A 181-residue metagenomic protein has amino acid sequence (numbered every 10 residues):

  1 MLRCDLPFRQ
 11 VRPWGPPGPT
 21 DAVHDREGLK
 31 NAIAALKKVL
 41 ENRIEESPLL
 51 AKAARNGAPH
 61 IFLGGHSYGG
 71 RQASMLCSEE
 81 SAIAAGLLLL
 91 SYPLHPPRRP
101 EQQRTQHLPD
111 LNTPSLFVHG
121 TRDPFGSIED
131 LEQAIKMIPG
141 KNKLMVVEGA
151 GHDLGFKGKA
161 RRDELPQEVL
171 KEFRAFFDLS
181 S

Functional and structural regions predicted by a protein language model:
M1-H60, F156-G158: Serine-hydrolase catalytic machinery in alpha/beta-hydrolase-like enzymes
L2, I138-L154: Catalytic histidine neighborhood in serine/cysteine hydrolases with alpha/beta-hydrolase-type architecture
L6, L88-P97, G120: Active-site nucleophile loop of the alpha/beta-hydrolase fold
G65-G69, A73: Gly/Ala-rich beta-loop-alpha elbow adjacent to hydrolase catalytic centers
L111-N112, F117-H119, D123: Short beta-strand/loop motif that positions the catalytic acidic residue of the alpha/beta-hydrolase fold
T121-G126, H152: Acidic catalytic loop of the alpha/beta-hydrolase fold
A150-E164: Catalytic histidine-centered segment of alpha/beta-hydrolase-like enzymes
